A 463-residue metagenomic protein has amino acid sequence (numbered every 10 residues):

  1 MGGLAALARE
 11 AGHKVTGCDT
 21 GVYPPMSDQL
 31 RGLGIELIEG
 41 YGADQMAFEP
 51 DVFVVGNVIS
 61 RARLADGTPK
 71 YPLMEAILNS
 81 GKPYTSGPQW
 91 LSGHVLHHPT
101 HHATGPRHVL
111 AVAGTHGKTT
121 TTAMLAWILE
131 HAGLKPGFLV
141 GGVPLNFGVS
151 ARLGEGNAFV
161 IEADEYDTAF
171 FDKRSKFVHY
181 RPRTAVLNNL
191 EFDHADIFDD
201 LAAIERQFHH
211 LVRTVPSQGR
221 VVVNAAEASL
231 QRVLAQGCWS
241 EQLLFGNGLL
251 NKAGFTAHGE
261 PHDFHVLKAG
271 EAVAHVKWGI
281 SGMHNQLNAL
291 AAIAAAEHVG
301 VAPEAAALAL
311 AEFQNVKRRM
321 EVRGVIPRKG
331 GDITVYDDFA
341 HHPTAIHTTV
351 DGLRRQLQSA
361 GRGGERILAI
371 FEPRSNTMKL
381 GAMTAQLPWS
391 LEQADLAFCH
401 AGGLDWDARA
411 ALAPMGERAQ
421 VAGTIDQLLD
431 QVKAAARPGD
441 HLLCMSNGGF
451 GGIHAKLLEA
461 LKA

Functional and structural regions predicted by a protein language model:
M1-L37, E49-F53, N79-K82, H209 (+4 more regions): ATP-dependent carboxylate-amine ligase
L7-E10, R31, Q45-M46, A65-V223 (+2 more regions): Phosphate-binding loop of NTP-binding sites
V22-S27, Q45, S60-T68, N146-F147 (+5 more regions): Short, charged/polar "capping" segments at the starts of alpha-helices and the immediately preceding loops
F53-R61, I161-E162, L187, V223 (+2 more regions): Redox-cofactor binding/interface segments in oxidoreductases and associated redox assembly factors
N57-R61, G117, E165-T168, E191-D193 (+5 more regions): Short glycine-rich anion-binding loops that position phosphate/pyrophosphate groups of nucleotides and phosphorylated
A103-V109, N247, K268-W278, V325-T334: Glycine/charged-rich beta-loop-alpha catalytic/anionic-binding loops adjacent to active sites
R174-S175, H275-M283: A short glycine-threonine-serine/GTX helix/turn-capping micro-motif
G254-A274: Acidic-glycine-rich active-site phosphate/pyrophosphate-binding loop
